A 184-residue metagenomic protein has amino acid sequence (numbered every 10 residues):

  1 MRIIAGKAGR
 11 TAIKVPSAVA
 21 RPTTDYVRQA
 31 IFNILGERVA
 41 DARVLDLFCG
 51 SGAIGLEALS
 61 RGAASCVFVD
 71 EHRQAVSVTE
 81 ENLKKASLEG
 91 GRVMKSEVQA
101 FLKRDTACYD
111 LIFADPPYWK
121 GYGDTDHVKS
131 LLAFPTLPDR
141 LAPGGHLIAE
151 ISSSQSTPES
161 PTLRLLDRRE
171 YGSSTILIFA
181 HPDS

Functional and structural regions predicted by a protein language model:
M1-S184: Class I S-adenosyl-L-methionine-dependent methyltransferase catalytic core
